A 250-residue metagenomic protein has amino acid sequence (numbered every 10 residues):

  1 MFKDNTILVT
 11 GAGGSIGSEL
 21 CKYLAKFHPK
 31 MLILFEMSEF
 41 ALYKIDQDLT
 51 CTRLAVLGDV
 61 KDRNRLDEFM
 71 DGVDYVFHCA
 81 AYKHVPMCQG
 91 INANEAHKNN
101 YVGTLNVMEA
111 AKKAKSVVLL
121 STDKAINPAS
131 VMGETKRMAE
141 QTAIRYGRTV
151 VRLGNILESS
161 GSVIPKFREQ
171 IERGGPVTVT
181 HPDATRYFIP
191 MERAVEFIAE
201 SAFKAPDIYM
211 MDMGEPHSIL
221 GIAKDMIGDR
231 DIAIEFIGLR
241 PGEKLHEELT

Functional and structural regions predicted by a protein language model:
V9-T10, L34: Hydrophobic Val/Ile/Leu positions in short beta-strands of Rossmann-like dinucleotide-binding domains
G13: Conserved glycine-rich cofactor-binding loop
I16: Hydrophobic/small residue at the entry helix of a nucleotide-binding pocket
E19, Y23-L34, K44, L49-L54 (+1 more regions): NAD(P)H-binding glycine-rich loop region in Rossmannoid oxidoreductase-like domains and their noncatalytic homologs
S38, D48, D123, G214: Residues in the short beta-alpha loop(s) of Rossmann-like NAD(P)-binding domains
Y75-H78, Y82-R137, T149: Conserved Rossmann-fold NAD(P)-dependent oxidoreductase catalytic core, especially the SDR/UDP-sugar
C88, R148, K166-I189, R193 (+2 more regions): A conserved pocket-lining segment of Rossmann-fold NAD(P)-dependent short-chain dehydrogenase/reductase
F197, S201-T250: Mid/C-terminal beta-alpha module of Rossmann-like enzyme folds, strongest in SDR-family dehydrogenases/epimerases
